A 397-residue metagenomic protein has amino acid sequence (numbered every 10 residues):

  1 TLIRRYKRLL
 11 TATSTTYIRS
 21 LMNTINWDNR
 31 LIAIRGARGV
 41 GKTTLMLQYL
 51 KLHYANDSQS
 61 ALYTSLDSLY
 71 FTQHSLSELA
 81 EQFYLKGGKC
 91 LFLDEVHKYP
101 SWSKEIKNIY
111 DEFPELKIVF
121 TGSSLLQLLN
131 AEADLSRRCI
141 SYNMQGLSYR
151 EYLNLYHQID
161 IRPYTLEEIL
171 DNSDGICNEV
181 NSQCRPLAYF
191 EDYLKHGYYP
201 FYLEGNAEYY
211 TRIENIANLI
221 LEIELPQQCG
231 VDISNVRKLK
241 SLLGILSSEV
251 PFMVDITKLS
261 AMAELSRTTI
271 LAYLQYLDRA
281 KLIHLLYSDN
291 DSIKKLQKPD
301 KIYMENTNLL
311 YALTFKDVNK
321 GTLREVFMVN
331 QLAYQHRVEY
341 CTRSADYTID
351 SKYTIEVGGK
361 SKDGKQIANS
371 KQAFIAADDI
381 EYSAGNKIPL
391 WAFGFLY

Functional and structural regions predicted by a protein language model:
T1-T13, I25, K51-L52, Q275 (+1 more regions): A cross-kingdom feature that marks ATP-driven nucleic-acid transaction machinery
R4, R150, H157-T307, Y311: Interdomain hinge/linker elements that couple catalytic modules in large macromolecular machines
I34: Hydrophobic anchor at the beta1->P-loop junction of P-loop NTPases
R38-G39: Walker A (P-loop) phosphate-binding loop of P-loop NTPases
K42-T43: Conserved lysine of the Walker
S58-C90: Short glycine-rich substrate-engagement loop in P-loop NTPases that contacts/grips substrate
F92, K117-S123: Structural recognition of the conserved hydrophobic beta-strand(s) that form the central parallel beta-sheet of P-loop
L126-S141, L155-H157: Short regulatory helix/loop adjacent to the ATP-binding pocket of P-loop NTPases
